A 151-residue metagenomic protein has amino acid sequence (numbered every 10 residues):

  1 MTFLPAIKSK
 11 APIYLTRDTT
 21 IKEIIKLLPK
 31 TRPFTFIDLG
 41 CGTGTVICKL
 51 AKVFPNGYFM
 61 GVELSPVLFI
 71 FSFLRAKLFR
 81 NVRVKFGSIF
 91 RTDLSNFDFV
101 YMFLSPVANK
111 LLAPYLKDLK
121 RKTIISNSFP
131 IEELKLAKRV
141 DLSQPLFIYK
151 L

Functional and structural regions predicted by a protein language model:
M1-T31: S-adenosyl-L-methionine
P33-G42: Conserved class I S-adenosyl-L-methionine
G44-C48: Glycine-rich SAM-binding Motif I of class I
Y58-E63: Conserved SAM-binding motif I beta-strand of class I
S72: Conserved SAM-binding loop
L78-I89: Conserved SAM-binding strand-loop segment of SAM-dependent methyltransferases
D98-K110: A short SAM/SAH-binding and catalytic strip from SAM-dependent methyltransferases
V107-L151: C-terminal substrate-binding/active-site "lid" region of AdoMet-derived donor-dependent transferases
